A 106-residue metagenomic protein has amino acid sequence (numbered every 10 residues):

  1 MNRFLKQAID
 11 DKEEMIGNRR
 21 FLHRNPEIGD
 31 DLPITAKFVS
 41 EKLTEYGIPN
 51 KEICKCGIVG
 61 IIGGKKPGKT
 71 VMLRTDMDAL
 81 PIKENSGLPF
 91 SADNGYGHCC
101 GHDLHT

Functional and structural regions predicted by a protein language model:
N2-H98, D103: Acidic/His- and Gly-rich active-site-bordering loop/insert found across diverse amide/peptide-bond hydrolases
T106: DPxDG-like acidic metal-binding loop motif
